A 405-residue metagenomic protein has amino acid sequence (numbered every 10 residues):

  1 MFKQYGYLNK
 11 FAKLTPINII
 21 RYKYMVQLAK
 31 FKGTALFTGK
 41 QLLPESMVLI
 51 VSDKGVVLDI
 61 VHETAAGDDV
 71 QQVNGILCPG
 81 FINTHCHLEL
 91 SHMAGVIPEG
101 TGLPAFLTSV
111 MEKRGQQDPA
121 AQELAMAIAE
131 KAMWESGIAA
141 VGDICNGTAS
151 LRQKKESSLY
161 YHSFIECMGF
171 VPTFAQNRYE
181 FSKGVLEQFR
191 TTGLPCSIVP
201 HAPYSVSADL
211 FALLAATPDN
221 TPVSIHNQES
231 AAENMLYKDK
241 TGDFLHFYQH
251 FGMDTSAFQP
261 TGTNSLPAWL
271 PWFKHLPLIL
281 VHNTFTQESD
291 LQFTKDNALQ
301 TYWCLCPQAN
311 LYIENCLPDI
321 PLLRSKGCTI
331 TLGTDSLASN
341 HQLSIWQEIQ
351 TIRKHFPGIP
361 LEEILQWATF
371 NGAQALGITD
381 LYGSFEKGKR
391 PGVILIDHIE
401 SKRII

Functional and structural regions predicted by a protein language model:
Q4-A65, I76, I378: N-terminal metal-binding scaffold of metallo-dependent hydrolase/deaminase domains
V26-F31, T64-A105, A127: Replace "His-x-His-based motif
T34, L49, G55, N74 (+11 more regions): Divalent metal-coordination and catalytic microenvironments
I50, I76, A94-S157, R178-T191: Alpha-helical scaffold segments that flank or form the walls of functional sites
A66, S150-S157, Y179-Y302, E314-I330 (+1 more regions): Histidine/acidic residue-rich metal-binding segments in metalloenzymes
C86, I144-C145, S163-C167, V199-A202 (+4 more regions): A cross-domain feature marking catalytic cores of carbohydrate-active enzymes and several ubiquitous metabolic/repair
H92-L124, H162-M168, A231-L276, I352: Active-site gating loops and adjacent loop-to-helix segments of metal-dependent hydrolytic enzymes
L245, P271-H275, C306-P307, C316-H398: His/Asp/Glu-enriched, well-ordered alpha-helical/loop segment that forms or immediately abuts the divalent-metal
